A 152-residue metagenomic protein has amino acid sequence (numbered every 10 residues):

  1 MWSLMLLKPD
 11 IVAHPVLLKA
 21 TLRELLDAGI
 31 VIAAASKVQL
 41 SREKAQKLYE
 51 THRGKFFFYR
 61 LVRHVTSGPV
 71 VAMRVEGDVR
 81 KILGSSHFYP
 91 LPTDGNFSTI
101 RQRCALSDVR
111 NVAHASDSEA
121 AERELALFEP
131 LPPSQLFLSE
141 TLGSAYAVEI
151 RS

Functional and structural regions predicted by a protein language model:
M1-S152: Non-catalytic terminal and connector segments of soluble metabolic enzymes
